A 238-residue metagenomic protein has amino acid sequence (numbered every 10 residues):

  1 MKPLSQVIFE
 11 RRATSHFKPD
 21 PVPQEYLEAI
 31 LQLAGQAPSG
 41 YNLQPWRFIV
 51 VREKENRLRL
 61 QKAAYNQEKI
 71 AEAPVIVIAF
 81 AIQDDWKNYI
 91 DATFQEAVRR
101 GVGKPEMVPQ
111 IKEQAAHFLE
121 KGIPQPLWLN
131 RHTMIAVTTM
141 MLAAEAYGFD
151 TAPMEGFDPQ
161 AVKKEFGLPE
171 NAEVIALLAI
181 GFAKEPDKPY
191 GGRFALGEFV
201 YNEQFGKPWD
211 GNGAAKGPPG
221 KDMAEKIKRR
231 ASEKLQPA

Functional and structural regions predicted by a protein language model:
K2-Q6, Q24-Q32, L58: Short amphipathic alpha-helical segments
L4-D20, Y89-I90: Generic N-terminal amphipathic, Lys/Arg-enriched alpha-helix
Q6-V7, A13-T14, A176-A238: C-terminal helix-cap and adjacent tail motif
V22, E55, F157-D158: Short beta->alpha linker loops
I30-Q36, V77, R99-R100, P109-E165 (+1 more regions): Small-aliphatic-rich amphipathic alpha-helix that forms the alpha element of a beta-alpha
P38-Y41: Glycine-rich phosphate/pyrophosphate-binding beta-alpha loops
R47-T133: Glycine/small-residue-rich phosphate/adenosyl-binding loop
K69-Q83, L168-P189: A glycine-rich helix N-cap at a beta->alpha junction
